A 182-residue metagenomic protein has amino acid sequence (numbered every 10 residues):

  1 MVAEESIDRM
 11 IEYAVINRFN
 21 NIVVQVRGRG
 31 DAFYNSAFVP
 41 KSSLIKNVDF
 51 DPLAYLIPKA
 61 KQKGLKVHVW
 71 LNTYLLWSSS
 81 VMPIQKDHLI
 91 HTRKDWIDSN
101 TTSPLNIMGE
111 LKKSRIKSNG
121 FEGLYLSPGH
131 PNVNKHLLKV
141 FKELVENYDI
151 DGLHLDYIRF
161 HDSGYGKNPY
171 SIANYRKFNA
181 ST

Functional and structural regions predicted by a protein language model:
M1, R27-R29, N72-L76, Y157-F160: Active-site beta-loop-alpha junctions enriched in small/polar residues
E5-A32, N147-G152: Catalytic domains of carbohydrate-active enzymes, especially glycoside hydrolases
E5-R9, D51-Y55, N132-E143: Extracytoplasmic/secreted proteins, especially bacterial periplasmic and envelope-associated proteins
I11, G28-N72: Aromatic-lined substrate-binding rim segments of carbohydrate-active enzymes
N17, V23, A32-V39, L111 (+2 more regions): Mature catalytic domains of secreted/periplasmic carbohydrate-active enzymes
I22-V24, V67-L71, L153-D156: Hydrophobic faces of well-ordered beta-strands that scaffold small-molecule active sites in alpha/beta enzyme cores
Y74-N147: Active-site-adjacent "subsite" loops/lids of carbohydrate-active enzymes
W77, P83-Q85, H130, N147-T182: Active-site-proximal loop/short-helix segments that contain or immediately flank catalytic acid/base residue(s)
